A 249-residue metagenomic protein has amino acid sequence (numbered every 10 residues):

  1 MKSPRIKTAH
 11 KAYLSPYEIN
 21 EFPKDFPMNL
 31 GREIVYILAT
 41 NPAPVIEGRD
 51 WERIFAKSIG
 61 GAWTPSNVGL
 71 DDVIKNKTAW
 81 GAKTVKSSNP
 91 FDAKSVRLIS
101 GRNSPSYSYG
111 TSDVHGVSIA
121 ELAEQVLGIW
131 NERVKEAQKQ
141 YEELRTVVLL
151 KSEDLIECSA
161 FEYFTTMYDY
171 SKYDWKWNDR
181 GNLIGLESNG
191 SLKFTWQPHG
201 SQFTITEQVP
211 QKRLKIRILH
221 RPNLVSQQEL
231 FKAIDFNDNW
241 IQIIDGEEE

Functional and structural regions predicted by a protein language model:
M1-G69, K75, T84-E249: Nucleic-acid endonuclease domains
A79-G81: Short hydrophobic-acidic sequence motifs that mark active-site Asp/Glu residues
